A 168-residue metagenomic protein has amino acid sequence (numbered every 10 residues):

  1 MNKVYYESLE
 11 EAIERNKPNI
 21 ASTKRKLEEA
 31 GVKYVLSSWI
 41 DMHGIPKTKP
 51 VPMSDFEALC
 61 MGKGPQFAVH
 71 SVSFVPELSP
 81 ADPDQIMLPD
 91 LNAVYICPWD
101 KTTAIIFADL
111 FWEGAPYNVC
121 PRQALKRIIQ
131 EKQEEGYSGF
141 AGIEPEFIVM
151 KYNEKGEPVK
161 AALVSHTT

Functional and structural regions predicted by a protein language model:
M1-T168: Glycine-rich, acidic/polar active-site loops that bind/position phosphate-bearing ligands
